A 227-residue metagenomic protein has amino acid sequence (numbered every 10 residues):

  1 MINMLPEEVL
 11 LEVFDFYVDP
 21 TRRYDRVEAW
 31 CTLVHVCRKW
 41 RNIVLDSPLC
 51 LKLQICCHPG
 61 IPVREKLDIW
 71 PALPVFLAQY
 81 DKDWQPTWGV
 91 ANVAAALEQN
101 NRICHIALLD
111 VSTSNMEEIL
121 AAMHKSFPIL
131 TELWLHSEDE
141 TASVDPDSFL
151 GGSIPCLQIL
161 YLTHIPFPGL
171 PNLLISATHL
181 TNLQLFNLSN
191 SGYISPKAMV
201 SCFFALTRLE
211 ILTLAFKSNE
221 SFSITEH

Functional and structural regions predicted by a protein language model:
I2-E118, C156, G169-L170: Hydrophobic regular-secondary-structure patch
N3-Y17, P128-L133, F203-L214: Conserved long hydrophobic alpha-helices within structured protein cores
P6, V18, M123-H124, E138: Residues that cap or delimit alpha-helices
K39-K52, D68-F76, E98-H105, H124-E132 (+4 more regions): Leucine-rich repeat
I55-C57, L77-W84, A107-T113, W134-T141 (+3 more regions): Concave beta-strand-loop units of leucine-rich repeat
A94, L120-A121, D147-S148, L170-L174 (+2 more regions): The feature encodes a structural signal of leucine-rich repeats
T181, L185-F204, R208, A215-K217: Internal alpha-helical scaffold/solenoid segments in large eukaryotic proteins
N219-S221, T225-H227: Acidic, glycine-rich loop-and-beta core segments that form the ion-binding/anion-interacting portion of active sites
